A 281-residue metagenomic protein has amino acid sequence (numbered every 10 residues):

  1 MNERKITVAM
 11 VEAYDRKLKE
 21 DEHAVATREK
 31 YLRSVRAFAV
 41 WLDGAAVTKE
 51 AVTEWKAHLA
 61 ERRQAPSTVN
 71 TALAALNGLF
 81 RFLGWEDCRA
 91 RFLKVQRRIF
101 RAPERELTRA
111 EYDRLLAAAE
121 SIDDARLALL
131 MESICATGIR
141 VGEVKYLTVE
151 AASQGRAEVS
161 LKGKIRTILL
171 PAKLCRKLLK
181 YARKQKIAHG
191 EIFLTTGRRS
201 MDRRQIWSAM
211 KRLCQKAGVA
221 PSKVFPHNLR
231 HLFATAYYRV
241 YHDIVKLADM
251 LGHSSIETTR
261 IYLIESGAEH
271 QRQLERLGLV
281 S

Functional and structural regions predicted by a protein language model:
M1-E3, G278-S281: C-terminal secondary-structure termini that scaffold catalytic or DNA-interacting sites
E12-P103: N-terminal core-binding DNA-recognition domain of tyrosine recombinases/integrases
I99-L115, G163-K173, I187-H189: DNA breakage-rejoining catalytic core of tyrosine-based enzymes
E106, K162, L251, I256-R276: Catalytic-site neighborhood detector that most strongly recognizes the C-terminal catalytic loop/helix of tyrosine
R109-V141: Basic, Lys/Arg- and aromatic-enriched nucleic-acid-binding interface segment
T137, G142, Y146-K180: Conserved tyrosine-mediated DNA breakage-rejoining catalytic core shared by Y-recombinases
I168, S208-D249, A268: Short, basic (Lys/Arg/His-rich) helix/loop patches that form interaction surfaces in the mid-to-C-terminal regions
P171-A220: Active-site/catalytic core of tyrosine-dependent DNA strand-transfer enzymes
